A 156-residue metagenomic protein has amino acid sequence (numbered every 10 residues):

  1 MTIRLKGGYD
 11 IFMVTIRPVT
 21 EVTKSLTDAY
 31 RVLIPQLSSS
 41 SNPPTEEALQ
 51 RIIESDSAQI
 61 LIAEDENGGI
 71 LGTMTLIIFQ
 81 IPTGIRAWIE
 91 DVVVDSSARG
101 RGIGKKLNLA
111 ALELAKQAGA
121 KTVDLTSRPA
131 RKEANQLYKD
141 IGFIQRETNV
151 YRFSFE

Functional and structural regions predicted by a protein language model:
T2-K24: Conserved N-terminal entry element of GNAT/NAT acetyltransferase domains
Y9, S41-I60: Active-site rim helix/loop that mediates acceptor-substrate recognition in acyltransferases
R31-P43: Helix-loop element at the rim of GNAT/NAT acetyltransferase active sites that forms part of the acceptor-substrate
I62, G69-I78, W88, V93: Conserved beta-strand in the GNAT
F79-I89, R99, R146: A conserved beta-turn-beta hairpin within the catalytic core of GNAT-like acetyltransferases that forms part
V94, G100-E113, D140: Conserved acetyl-CoA-binding loop-helix of GNAT-fold acetyltransferases
K105, Q117, P129-E147, R152-F153: Conserved active-site alpha-helix within GNAT-family acetyltransferase domains
A115-S127: Conserved GNAT acetyl-CoA-binding A-motif
